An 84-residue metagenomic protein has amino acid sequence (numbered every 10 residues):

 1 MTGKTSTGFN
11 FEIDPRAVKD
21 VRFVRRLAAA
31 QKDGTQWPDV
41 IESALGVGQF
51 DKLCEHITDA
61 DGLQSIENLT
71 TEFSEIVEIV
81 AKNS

Functional and structural regions predicted by a protein language model:
M1-K4: Short acidic, Pro/Gly- and aromatic-enriched capping/linker segments at domain boundaries
S6-S84: Short, surface-exposed, charged amphipathic helix/loop patches that serve as local interaction elements
